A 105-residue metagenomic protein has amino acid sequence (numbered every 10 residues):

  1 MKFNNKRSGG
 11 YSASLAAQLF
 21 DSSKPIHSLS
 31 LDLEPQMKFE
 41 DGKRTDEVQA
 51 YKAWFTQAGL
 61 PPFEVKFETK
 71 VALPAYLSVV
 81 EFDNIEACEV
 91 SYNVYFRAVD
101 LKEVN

Functional and structural regions predicted by a protein language model:
M1-N105: OB-fold and OB-like single-stranded nucleic-acid-recognition modules and their adjacent interaction interfaces
